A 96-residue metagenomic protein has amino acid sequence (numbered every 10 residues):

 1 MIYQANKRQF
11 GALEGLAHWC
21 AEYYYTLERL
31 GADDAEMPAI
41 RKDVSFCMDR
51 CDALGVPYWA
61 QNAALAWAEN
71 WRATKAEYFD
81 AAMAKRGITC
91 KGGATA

Functional and structural regions predicted by a protein language model:
M1-A96: Non-transmembrane, aqueous-exposed alpha-helical and coiled segments at domain scale
